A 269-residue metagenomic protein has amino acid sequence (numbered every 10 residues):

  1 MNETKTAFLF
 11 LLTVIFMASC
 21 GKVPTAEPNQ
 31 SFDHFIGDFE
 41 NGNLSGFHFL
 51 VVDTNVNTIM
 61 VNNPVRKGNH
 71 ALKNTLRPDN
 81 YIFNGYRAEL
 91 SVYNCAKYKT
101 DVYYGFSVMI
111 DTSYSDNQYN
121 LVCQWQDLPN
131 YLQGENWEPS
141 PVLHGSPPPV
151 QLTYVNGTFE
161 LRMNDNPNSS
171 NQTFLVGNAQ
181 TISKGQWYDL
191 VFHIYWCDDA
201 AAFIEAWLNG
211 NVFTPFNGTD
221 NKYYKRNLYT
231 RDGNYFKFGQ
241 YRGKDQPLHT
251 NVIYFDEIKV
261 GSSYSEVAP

Functional and structural regions predicted by a protein language model:
M1-F8: Bacterial N-terminal signal peptides that target proteins for export
F8-F10, E27: Composition-driven detection of intrinsically disordered, low-complexity segments
M17-S19: C-terminal motif of bacterial Sec signal peptides marking the signal peptidase cleavage site
K22-P269: Low-complexity, Ser/Thr/Pro/Gly-rich disordered linker/stalk regions
